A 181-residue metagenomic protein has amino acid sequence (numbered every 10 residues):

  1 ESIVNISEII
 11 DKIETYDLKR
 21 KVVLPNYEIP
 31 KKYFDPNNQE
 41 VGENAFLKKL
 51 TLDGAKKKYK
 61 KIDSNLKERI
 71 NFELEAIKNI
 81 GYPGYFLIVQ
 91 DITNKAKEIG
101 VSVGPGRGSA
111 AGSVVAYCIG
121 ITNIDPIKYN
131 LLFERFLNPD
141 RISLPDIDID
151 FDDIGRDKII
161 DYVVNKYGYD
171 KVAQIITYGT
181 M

Functional and structural regions predicted by a protein language model:
E1-M181: Phosphodiester-processing cores and adjacent nucleic acid-binding clamps
